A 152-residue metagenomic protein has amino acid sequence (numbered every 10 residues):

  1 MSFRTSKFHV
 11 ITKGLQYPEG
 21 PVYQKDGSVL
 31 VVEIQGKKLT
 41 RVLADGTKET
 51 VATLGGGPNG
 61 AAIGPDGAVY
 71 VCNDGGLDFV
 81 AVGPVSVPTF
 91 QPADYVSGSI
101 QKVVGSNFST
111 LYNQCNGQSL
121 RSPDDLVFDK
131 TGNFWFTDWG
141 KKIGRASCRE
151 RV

Functional and structural regions predicted by a protein language model:
M1-R149: Sequence-structural signature of mature extracellular/luminal beta-sheet repeat domains, prominently beta-propellers
V152: Cysteine-cluster motifs in flexible loop/terminal segments that predominantly coordinate metals
